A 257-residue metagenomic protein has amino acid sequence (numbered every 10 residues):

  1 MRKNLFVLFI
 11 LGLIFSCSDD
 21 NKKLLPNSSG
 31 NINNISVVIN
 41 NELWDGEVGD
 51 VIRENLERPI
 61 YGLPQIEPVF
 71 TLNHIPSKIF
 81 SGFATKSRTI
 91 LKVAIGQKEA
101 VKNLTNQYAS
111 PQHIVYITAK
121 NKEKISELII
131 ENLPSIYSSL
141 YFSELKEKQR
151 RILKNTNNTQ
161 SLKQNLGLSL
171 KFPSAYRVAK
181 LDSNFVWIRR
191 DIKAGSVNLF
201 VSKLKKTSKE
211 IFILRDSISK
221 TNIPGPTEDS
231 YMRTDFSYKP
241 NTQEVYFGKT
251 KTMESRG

Functional and structural regions predicted by a protein language model:
M1-N4: Positively charged n-region of N-terminal signal peptides that target proteins for export
L13-S16: C-terminal motif of bacterial Sec signal peptides marking the signal peptidase cleavage site
S18-S36: Bacterial Sec signal peptide processing site at the extreme N-terminus
N21-K22, V38-E42, P173-P224: Secretory pathway targeting signatures of secreted, lumenal, and periplasmic proteins
K22-K23, I75-K124, I223-G257: Signature of long, low-cysteine stretches enriched in small and polar/charged residues
S36-T71: Post-signal-peptide N-terminal segment of Sec-exported extracytoplasmic proteins
D45, E54, P64, I152-K180: N-terminal "mature-domain start" segment
I129-I152: Short, structured interface segments
